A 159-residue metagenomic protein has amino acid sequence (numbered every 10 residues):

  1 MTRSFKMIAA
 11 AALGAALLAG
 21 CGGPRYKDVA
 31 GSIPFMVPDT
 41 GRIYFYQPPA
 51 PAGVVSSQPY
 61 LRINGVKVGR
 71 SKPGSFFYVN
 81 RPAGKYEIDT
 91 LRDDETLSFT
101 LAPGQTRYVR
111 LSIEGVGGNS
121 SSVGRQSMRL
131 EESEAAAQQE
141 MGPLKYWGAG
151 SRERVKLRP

Functional and structural regions predicted by a protein language model:
M1-C21: Sec-dependent bacterial lipoprotein signal peptides
C21-P159: Short loop/turn and low-complexity linker motifs enriched in small/turn-promoting residues
